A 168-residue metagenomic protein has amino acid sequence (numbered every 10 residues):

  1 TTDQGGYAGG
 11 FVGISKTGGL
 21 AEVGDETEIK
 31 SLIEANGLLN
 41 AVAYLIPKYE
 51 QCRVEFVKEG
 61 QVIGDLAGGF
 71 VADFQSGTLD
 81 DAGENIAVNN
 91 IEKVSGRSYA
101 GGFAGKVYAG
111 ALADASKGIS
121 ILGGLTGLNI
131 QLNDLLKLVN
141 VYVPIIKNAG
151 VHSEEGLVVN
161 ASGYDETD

Functional and structural regions predicted by a protein language model:
T1-D168: Surface-exposed loop/turn motifs in large extracellular/passenger domains
